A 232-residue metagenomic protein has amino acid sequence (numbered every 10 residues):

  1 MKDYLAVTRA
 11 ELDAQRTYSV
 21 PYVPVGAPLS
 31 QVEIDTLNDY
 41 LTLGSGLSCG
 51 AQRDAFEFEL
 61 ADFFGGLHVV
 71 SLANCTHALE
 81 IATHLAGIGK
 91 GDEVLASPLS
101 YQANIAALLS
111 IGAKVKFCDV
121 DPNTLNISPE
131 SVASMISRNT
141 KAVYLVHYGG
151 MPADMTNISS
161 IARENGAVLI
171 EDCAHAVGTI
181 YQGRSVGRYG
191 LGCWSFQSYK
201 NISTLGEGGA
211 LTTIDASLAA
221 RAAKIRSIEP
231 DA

Functional and structural regions predicted by a protein language model:
M1-L85, G89, R163: Conserved PLP-binding active-site segment in aminotransferase class I/II-type PLP enzymes
A27, P98, D119, Y148 (+1 more regions): Conserved donor-binding loops in enzymes that form glycosidic bonds
V70, L95, K116, L169-I170 (+1 more regions): Structural detector of well-ordered beta-strand residues that form the stable sheet scaffold of enzyme domains
E80-I136, A142: Conserved PLP-anchoring active-site segment centered on the Schiff-base-forming lysine
L99, A113, V120, A174-H175 (+3 more regions): Histidine-centered beta-alpha loop that forms part of the nucleotide-sugar donor binding/catalytic region in diverse
N123-T204, A210-T212, A216-A220: Active-site phosphate-binding strand-loop segment of PLP-dependent enzymes
I214-A232: Active-site C-terminal subdomain of aminotransferase-like
